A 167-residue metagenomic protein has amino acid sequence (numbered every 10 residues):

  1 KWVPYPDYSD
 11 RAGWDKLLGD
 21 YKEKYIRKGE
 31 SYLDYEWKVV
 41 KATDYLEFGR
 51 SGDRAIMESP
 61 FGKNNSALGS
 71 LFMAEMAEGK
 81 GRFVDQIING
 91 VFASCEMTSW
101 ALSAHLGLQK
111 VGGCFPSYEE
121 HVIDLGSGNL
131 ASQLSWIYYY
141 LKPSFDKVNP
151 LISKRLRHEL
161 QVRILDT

Functional and structural regions predicted by a protein language model:
K1-G49: Low-complexity, Ser/Thr/Pro/Gly-enriched N-terminal "stalk/linker" regions
R11, L18, E58-T167: Aromatic-lined, polymer-binding surfaces characteristic of secreted/periplasmic polysaccharide-degrading enzymes
E47-R50, L102-A104: Generic structural "secondary-structure junction" signal
